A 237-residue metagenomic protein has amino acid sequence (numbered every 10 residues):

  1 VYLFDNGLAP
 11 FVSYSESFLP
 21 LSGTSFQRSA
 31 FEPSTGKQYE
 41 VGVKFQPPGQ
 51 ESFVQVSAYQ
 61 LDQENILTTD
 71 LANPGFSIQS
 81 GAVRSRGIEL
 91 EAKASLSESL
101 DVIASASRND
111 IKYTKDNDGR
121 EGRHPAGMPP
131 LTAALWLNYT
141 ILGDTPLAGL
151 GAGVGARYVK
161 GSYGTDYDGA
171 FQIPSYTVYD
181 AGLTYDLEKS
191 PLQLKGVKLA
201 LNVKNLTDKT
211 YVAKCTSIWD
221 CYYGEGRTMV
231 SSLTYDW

Functional and structural regions predicted by a protein language model:
V1-L3, P33, V43-P47, A94-S95 (+3 more regions): Residue-level signature of outer-membrane beta-barrel architecture
L3-L8, P47-F53, S97-S99, L142-L150 (+1 more regions): Short loop/turn motifs that connect adjacent beta-strands in outer-membrane beta-barrel proteins
P10-S13, S34-S95, S105-S107, I111-T114 (+1 more regions): Membrane-embedded beta-barrel scaffold of Gram-negative outer-membrane proteins
P10-V12, S52-V56, V102-A104, A133-L135 (+4 more regions): Transmembrane beta-strands of outer-membrane beta-barrel proteins
L21-S29, I66-P74, N109, Y113-G122 (+2 more regions): Outer-membrane beta-barrel translocator domains and adjoining extracellular loop/strand segments of Gram-negative
T35-Y39, R84-I88, G127-A133, S175-Y179 (+2 more regions): Residues that define the transmembrane beta-barrel architecture of outer-membrane proteins
Q60, Q79-D166, T234-D236: Gram-negative outer-membrane beta-barrel transporters
P146, R157-T165, Y185-W237: C-terminal beta-signal and adjacent terminal beta-strands/loops of Gram-negative outer-membrane beta-barrel proteins
